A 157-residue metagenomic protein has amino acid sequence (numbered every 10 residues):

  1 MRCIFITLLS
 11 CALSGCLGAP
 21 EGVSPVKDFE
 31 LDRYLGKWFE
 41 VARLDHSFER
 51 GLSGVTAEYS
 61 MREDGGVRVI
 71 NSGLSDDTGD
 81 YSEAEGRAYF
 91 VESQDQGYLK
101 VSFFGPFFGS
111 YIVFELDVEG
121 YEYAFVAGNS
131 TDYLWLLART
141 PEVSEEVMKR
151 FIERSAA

Functional and structural regions predicted by a protein language model:
M1-G15: Secretory targeting signatures
C16-A157: A beta-rich soluble binding module of mature secreted/lumenal proteins
